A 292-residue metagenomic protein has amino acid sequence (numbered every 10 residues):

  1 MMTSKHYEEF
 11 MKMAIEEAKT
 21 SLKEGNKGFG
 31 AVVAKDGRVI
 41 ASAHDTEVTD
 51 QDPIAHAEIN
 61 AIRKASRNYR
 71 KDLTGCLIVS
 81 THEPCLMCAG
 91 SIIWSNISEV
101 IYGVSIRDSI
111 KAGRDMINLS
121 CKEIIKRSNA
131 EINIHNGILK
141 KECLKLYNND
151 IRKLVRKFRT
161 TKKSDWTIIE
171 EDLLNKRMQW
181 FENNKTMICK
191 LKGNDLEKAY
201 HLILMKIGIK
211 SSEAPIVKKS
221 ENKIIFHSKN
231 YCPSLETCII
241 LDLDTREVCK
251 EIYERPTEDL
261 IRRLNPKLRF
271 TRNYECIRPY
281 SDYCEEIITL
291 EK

Functional and structural regions predicted by a protein language model:
M1-E24, S91-K153: Zinc-dependent deaminase
A14, A18-S21, A57, A61-A65: Stable alpha-helical structural segments in soluble proteins, enriched in small hydrophobic residues
F29-G37: Short beta-strand scaffold segments in enzyme catalytic cores
T46-N60: A short, polar/charged loop-to-alpha-helix boundary motif
I59, R63-S95, I209-K218: Helix-adjacent hinge/juxtasegments
R152-E251, K267-Y283, T289-K292: N-terminal accessory segment detector
C249-I261: A conserved amphipathic terminal alpha-helix motif
